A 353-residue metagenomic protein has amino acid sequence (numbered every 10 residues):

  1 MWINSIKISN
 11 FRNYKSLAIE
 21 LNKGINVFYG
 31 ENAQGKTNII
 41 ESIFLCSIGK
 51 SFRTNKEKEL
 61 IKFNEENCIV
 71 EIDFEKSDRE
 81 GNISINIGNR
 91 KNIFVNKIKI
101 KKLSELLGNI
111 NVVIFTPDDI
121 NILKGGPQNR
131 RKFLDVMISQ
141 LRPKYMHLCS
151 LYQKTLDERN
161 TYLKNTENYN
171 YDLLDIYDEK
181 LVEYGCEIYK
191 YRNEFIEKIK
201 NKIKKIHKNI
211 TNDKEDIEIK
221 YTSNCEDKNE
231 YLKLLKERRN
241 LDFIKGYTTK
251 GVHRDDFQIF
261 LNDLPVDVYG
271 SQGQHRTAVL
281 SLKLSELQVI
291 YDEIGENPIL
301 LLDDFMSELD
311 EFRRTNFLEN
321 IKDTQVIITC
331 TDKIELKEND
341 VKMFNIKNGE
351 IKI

Functional and structural regions predicted by a protein language model:
M1-E31, Y169-E183, E187-P298, E308 (+5 more regions): Conserved NTPase motor "head" modules and their coupling/switch loops across ABC/AAA+ ATPases, GTPases, and GHKL ATPases
G35-K36: Conserved lysine of the Walker
F44: Helix-to-loop junction immediately C-terminal to a conserved catalytic motif
S47-N129, I138-L141, Y145, K200 (+2 more regions): Nucleotide-state sensing region of NTPase/ATPase domains
S104-V112, T116-E179, E183, I353: A conserved P-loop NTPase coupling/switch region
D303-F305: Walker B catalytic acidic pair
E338-I346: Conserved catalytic segment of ABC-fold P-loop ATPases
